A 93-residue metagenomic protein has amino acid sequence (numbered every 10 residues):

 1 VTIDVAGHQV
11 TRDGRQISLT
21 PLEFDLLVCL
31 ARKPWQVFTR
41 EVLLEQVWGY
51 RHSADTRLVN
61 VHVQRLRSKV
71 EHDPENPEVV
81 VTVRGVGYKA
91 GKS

Functional and structural regions predicted by a protein language model:
V1-T2, V86: A generic "binding-loop/recognition-motif" signal
I3-V5, R12, A90-K92: Conserved hydrophobic "DFG−1" position in protein kinase catalytic cores
G7-Q9, G14-V79, V83-V86: Positively charged, aromatic-enriched patches within helix-turn-helix-type DNA-binding elements, predominantly
